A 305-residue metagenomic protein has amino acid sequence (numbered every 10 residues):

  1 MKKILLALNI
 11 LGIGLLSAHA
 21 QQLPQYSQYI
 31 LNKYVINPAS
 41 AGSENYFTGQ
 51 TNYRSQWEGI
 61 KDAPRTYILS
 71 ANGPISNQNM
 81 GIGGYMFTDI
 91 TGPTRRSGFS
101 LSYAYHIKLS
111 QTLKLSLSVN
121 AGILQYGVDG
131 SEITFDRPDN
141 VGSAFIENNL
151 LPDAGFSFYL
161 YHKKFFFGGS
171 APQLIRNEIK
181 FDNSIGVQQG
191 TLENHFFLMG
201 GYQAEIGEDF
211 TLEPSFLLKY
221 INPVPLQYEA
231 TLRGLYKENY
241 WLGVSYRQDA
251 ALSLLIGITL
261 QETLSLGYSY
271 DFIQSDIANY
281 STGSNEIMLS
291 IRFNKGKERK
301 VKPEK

Functional and structural regions predicted by a protein language model:
M1, L8, N194-F196: Generic low-polarity alpha-helical segments
M1-I4, L109-Q111: Positively charged n-region of N-terminal signal peptides that target proteins for export
I4-G14: Sec-dependent N-terminal signal peptides
Q21-K305: Subset of outer-membrane beta-barrel
